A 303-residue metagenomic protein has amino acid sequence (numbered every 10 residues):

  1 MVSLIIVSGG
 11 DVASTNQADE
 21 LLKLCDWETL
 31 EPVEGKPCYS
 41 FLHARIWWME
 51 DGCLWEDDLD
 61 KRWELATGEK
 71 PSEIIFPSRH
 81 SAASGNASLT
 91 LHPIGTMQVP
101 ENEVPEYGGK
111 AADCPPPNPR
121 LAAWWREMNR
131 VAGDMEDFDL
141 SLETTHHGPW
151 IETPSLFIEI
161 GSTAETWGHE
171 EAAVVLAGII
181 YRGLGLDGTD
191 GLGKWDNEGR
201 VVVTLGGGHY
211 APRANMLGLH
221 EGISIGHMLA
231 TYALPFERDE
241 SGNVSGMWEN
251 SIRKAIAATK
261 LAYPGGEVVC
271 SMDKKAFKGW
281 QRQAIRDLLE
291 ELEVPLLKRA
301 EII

Functional and structural regions predicted by a protein language model:
M1-E152, T163-A164, E170-V174, Y181-A214 (+1 more regions): N-terminal catalytic or cofactor-binding beta/alpha core of small enzyme domains
G218-F236: Acidic, Ser/Thr-rich peripheral helices and adjacent loops at domain boundaries
